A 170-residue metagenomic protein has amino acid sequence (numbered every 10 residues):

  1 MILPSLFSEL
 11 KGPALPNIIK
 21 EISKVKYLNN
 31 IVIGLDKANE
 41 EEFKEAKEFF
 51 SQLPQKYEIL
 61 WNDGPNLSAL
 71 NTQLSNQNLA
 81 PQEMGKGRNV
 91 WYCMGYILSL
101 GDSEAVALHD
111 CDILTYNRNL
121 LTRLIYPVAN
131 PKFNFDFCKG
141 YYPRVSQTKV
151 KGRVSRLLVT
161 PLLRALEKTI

Functional and structural regions predicted by a protein language model:
M1-L10, G34-D36: A conserved hydrophobic helix/loop-capping motif in glycosyltransferases and polysaccharide synthases
L10-A14, E42, Q82-V90, N117 (+1 more regions): Phosphate/oxyanion-binding active-site loops and adjacent basic polyanion-contact surfaces
N17-N29, F49: Short, acidic, metal-binding catalytic loop of nucleotide-sugar glycosyltransferases
Y27-N39, E58-G64: Short beta-strand/loop segment that forms part of the nucleotide-sugar
E42-S103: Active-site-proximal specificity loops/subdomain of glycosyltransferases
L100-L114: Short beta-strand-to-loop acidic/aromatic patch adjacent to the donor-nucleotide binding site
Y116-Y141: Conserved donor-nucleotide/metal-binding helix-loop-beta segment in metal-dependent transferases, i.e., the alpha-helix
F137-V145, G152-I170: Short, flexible, basic/aromatic active-site loop/helix in glycosyltransferases
